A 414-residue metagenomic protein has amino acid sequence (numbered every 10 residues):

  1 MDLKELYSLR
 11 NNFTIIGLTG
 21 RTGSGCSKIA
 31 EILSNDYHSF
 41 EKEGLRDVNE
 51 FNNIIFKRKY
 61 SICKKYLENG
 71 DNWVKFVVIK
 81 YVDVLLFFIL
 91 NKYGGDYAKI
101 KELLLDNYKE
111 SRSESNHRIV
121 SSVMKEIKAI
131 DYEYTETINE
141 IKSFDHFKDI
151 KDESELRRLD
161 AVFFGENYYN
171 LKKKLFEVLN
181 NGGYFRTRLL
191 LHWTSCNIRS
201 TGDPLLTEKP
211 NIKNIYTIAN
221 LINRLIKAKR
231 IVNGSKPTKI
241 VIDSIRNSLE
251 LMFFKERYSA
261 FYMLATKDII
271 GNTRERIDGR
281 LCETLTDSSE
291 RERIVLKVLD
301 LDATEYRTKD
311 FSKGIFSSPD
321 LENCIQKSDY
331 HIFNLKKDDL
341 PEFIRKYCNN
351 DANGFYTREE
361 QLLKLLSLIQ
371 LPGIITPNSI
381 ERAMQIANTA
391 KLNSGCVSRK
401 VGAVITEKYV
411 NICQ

Functional and structural regions predicted by a protein language model:
M1-D243, N247-E275, L281-G395, A403-C413: Glycine-rich phosphate-binding loop of ATP-dependent small-molecule kinases
